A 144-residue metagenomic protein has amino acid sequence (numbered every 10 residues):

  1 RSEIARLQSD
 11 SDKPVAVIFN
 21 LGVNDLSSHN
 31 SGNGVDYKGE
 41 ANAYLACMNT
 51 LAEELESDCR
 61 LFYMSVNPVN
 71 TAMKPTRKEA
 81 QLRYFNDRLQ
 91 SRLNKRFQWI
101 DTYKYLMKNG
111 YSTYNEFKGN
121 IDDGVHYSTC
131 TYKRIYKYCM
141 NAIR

Functional and structural regions predicted by a protein language model:
R1-A46, H126: Conserved SGNH/GDSL esterase-like catalytic core that processes O-acyl groups on lipids and polysaccharides
I4, N49-A52, N86-Q90: Short amphipathic alpha-helical segments and helix-helix/interface helices
Q8, N49-A52, E56, M140: A structural alpha-helix within SAM-dependent methyltransferase catalytic domains
D12-V17, E56-L61, N94-Q98: Loop/turn elements at helix/coil->beta-strand transitions in domains of secreted/extracellular proteins
N20-L26, A52-Y84: Active-site segments of SGNH/GDSL-like serine hydrolases that catalyze O-acetyl group transfer/hydrolysis on lipids
D36-N49, K78-N86: Charged helix-capping and loop-helix junction motifs
N67-R144: Catalytic His-Asp segment of secreted/periplasmic serine-dependent ester chemistry enzymes
